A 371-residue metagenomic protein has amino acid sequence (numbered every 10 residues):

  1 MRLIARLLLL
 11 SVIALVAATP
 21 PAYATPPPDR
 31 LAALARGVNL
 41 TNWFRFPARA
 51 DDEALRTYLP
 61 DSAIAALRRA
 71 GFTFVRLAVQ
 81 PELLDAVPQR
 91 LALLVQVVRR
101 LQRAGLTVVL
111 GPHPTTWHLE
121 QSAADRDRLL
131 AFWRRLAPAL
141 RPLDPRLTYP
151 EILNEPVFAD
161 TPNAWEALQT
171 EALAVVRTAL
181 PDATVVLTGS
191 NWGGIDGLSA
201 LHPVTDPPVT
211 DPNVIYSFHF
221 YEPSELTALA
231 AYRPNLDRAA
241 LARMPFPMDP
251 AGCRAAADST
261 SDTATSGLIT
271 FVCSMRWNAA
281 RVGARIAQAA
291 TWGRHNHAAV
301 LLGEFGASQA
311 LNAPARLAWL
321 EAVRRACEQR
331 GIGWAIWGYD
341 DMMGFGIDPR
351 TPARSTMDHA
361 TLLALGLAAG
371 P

Functional and structural regions predicted by a protein language model:
L7-V16: Bacterial N-terminal signal peptides
S11, P21-A22: Cleavable N-terminal signal peptides
A22-F74, A280, W292-G293: N-terminal carbohydrate-binding accessory modules
P26, L130-R276, A287-A307, Q329-R330: Active-site region of glycoside hydrolase catalytic domains
F46-D52, P81-L93, P114-R128, A315 (+1 more regions): Surface-exposed, active-site-proximal loop segments in enzymatic domains
I64-T73, D85-P112, E120-Y149, L168-A179: An active-site-proximal structural segment forming one wall of the substrate-binding cleft that immediately precedes
L311-P371: Aromatic-rich peripheral "rim/lid" segments of glycoside hydrolase catalytic domains that contact and position glycan
